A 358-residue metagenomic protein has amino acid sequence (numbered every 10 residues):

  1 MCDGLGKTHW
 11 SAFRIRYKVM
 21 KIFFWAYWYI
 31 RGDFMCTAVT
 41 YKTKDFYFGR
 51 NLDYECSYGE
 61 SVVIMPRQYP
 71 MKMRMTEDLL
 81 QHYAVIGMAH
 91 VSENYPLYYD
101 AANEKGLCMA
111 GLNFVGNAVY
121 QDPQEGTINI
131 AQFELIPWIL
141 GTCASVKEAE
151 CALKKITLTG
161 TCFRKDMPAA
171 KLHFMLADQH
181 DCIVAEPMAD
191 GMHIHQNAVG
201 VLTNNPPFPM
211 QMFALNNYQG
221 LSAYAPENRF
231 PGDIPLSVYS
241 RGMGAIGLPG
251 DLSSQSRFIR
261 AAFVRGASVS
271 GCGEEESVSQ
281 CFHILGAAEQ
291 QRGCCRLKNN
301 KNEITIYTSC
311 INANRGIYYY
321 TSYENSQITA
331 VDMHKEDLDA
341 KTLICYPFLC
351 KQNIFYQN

Functional and structural regions predicted by a protein language model:
R16-F34: Short, Lys/Arg-enriched N-terminal segments with co-localized hydrophobic residues within the first ~10-30 amino acids
R31-Y47, T161-C162, A169-A170, D178-D181 (+1 more regions): C-terminus-biased signal that marks the final domain/tail of proteins
F34-T127, G160, C345, L349 (+1 more regions): A contiguous strand-loop segment
Y54-C56, V115-N117, D190-H193, G200 (+1 more regions): Short, surface-exposed beta-strand-loop junctions and turns on beta-sheet-rich folds
Y69-M71, P123-I156, I344-Y346: Compact, glycine/acidic-enriched structural inserts
E104-K105, L140-E148, G271-E275, A313-N314: A short, structured loop/turn motif at beta-sheet edges
K155-H193: Catalytic cofactor-binding cores of redox enzymes
